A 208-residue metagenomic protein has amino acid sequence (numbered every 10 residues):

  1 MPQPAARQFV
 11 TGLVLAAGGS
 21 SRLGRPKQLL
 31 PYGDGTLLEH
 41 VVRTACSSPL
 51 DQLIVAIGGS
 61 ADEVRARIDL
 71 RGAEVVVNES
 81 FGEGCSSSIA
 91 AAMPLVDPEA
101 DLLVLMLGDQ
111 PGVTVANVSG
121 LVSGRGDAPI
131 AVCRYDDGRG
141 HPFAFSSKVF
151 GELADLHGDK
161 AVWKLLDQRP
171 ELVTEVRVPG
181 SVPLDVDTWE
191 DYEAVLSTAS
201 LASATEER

Functional and structural regions predicted by a protein language model:
P2-Q8, H157-R208: Conserved alpha/beta core of the MobA/IspD/sugar-nucleotide pyrophosphorylase nucleotidyltransferase superfamily
P4-R139, E171-P179: Nucleotide and nucleotide-moiety/phosphate-recognizing core
S21, D62-A66, G151, L184 (+1 more regions): Alpha-helical elements of the RecA-like P-loop NTPase motor core of helicases
Q28, L37, D101, K148 (+3 more regions): Residue-level recognition of oxygen-bearing side chains
L30-Y32, A144-S146, V186-D187: Short beta-strand-to-turn element immediately C-terminal to the catalytic PLP-Schiff-base lysine in fold type I
Q110, H141-A144, A154, E175 (+1 more regions): A residue-level structural signature of the nucleotidyltransferase/glycosyltransferase Rossmann-like core
V118, V149-L153, D191-Y192: A generic structural signal for short hydrophobic patches within well-formed alpha-helices
G138-R169: Short, glycine-/small-residue-rich phosphate/pyrophosphate-handling segment
